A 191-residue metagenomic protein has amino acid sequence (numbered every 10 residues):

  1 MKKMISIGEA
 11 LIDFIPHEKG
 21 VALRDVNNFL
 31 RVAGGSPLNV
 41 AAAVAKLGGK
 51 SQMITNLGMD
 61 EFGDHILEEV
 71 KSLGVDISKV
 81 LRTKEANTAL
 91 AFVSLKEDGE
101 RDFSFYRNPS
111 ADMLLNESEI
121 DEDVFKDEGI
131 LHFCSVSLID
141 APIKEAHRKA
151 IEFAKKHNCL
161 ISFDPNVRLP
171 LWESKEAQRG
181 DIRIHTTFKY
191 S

Functional and structural regions predicted by a protein language model:
M1-D76, L115: Glycine-rich phosphate/adenosyl-contacting loop at the front of the ribokinase-like
M1-I5, I77, E100-S191: Ribokinase/PfkB-type carbohydrate-kinase core domain
I7, E18-A22, V44, G48 (+5 more regions): A generic structural signal for ordered alpha-helices
A10-D13, H17, D98, A111 (+1 more regions): Active-site/binding-pocket entry motifs
R24-D25, R31, A89, F125 (+2 more regions): Generic hydrophobic-segment detector
V26-N27, I66, F92, E176 (+1 more regions): A generic membrane alpha-helix/interface feature
K50-F133: Conserved N-terminal subdomain of the carbohydrate kinase-like
